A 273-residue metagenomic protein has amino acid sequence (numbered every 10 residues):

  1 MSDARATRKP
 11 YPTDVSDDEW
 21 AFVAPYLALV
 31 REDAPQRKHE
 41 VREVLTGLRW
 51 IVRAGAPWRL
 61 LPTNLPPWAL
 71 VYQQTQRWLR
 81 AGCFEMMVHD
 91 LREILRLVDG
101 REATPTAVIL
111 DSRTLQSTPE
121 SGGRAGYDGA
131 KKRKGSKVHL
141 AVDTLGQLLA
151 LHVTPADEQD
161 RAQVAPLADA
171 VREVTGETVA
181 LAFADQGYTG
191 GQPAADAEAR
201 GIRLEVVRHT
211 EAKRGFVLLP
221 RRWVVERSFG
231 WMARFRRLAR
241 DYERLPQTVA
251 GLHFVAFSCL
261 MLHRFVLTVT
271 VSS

Functional and structural regions predicted by a protein language model:
M1-S273: Short alpha-helical elements
